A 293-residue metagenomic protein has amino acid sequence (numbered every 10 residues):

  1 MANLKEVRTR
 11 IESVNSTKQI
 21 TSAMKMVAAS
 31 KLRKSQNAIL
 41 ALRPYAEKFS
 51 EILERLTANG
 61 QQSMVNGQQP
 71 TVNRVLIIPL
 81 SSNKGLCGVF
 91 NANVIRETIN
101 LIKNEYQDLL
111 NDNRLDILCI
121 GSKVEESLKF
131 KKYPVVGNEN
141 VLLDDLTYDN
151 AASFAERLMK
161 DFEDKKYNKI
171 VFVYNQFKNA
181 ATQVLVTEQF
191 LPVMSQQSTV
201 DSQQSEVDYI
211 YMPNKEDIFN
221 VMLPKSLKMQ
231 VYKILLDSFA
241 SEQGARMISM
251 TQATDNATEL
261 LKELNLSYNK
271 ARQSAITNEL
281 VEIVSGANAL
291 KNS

Functional and structural regions predicted by a protein language model:
M1-S293: C-terminal beta-strand-loop-alpha-helix "lid" module of Rossmann-like NAD(P)-dependent dehydrogenases
